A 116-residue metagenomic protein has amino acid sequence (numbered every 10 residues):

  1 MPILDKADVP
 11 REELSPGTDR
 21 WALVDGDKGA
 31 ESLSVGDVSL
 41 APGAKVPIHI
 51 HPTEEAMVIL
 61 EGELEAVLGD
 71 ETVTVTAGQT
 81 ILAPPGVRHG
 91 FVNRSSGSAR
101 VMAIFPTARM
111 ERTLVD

Functional and structural regions predicted by a protein language model:
M1-S32, R112-D116: A short, N-terminal "cap"/entry segment at the start of jelly-roll beta-barrel domains of the cupin/DSBH fold
V24-D25, V46-H51, V92-R94, T113-L114: Short histidine-centered beta-strand/loop micro-motifs that create catalytic or ligand/metal-coordination sites
G36-H51, P85: Conserved short histidine dyad/triad with adjacent acidic residue
V38, L82, G97-R112: A short hydrophobic beta-strand segment most commonly corresponding to one strand of the jelly-roll/cupin
A44, P52-T53, E71, V87-R88 (+1 more regions): A generic "binding-loop/recognition-motif" signal
I48, A66-V67, A83, H89-S95: Short beta-strand His + acidic residue motifs that chelate non-heme Fe in jelly-roll/DSBH and cupin folds
E54-L64: Glycine- and acidic-residue-biased ligand/ion/polar-headgroup-sensing regions
D70-P85: Short acidic-glycine-tyrosine-enriched beta hairpin
